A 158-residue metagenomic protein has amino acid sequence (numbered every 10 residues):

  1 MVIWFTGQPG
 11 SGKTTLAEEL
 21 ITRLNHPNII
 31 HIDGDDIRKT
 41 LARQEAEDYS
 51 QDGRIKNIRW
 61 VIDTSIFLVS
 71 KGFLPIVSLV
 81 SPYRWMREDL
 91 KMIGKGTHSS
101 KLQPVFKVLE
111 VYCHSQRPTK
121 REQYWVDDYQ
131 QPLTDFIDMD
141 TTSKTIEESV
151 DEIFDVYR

Functional and structural regions predicted by a protein language model:
V2: Walker A (P-loop) ATP-phosphate-binding motif of ABC ATPase nucleotide-binding domains
F5: Hydrophobic anchor at the beta1->P-loop junction of P-loop NTPases
Q8: P-loop (Walker A) phosphate-binding loop of NTP-binding proteins
G12: Conserved glycine(s) of the Walker
T15-I66, S70: Conserved substrate/cofactor phosphate-moiety recognition/catalytic segment in nucleotide-dependent phosphotransferases
D36, S81-W85, S115, K144-T145: Short beta->alpha linker loops
Q51-P104, L109-Y112: Glycine-rich phosphate-binding loop used to anchor ATP phosphates in small-molecule kinases, encompassing both
V105, Y112-R158: Small-molecule kinase domains that catalyze NTP-dependent phosphoryl transfer to phosphate-bearing small molecules
